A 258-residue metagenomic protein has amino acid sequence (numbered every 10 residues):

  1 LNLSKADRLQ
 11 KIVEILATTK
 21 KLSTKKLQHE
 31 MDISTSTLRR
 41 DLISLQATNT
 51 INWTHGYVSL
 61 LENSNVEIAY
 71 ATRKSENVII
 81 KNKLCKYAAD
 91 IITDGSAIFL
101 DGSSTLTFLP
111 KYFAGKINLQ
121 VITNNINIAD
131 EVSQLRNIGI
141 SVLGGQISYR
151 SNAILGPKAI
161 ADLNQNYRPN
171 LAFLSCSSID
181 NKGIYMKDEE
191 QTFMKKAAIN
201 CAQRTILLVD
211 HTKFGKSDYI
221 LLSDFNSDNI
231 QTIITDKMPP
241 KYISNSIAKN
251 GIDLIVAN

Functional and structural regions predicted by a protein language model:
L1-K25, E30-M31, S36-F99, P110-N118 (+1 more regions): HTH-adjacent hinge/linker in prokaryotic transcriptional regulators
E14, S23-T24, D32, A47 (+1 more regions): Conserved phosphate- and dinucleotide-binding cores of soluble alpha/beta proteins, encompassing both enzyme active
E62-S64, G102-S104, I126: Short glycine-rich, polar/acidic loop-and-turn segments at beta strand-coil junctions
F99, V121, K187: Conserved SAM-binding loop
D101-G102, S175: Short His-Asn-centered micro-motif
S104-L106, P240: Gly/Ser/Thr-rich loops at beta-strand to alpha-helix junctions that form or flank small-molecule/cofactor-binding
